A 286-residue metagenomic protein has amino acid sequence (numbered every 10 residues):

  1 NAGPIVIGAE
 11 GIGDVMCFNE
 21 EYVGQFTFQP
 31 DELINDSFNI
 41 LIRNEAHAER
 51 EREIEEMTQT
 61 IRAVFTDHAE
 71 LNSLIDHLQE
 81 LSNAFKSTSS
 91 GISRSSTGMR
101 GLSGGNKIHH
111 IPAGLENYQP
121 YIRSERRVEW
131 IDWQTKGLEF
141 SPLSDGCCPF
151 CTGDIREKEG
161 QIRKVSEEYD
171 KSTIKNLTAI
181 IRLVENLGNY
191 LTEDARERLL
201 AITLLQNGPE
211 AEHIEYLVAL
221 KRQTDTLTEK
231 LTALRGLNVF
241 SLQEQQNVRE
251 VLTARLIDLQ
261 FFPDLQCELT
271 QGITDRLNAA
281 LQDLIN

Functional and structural regions predicted by a protein language model:
A2-D145, T152-N286: "flanking P-loop NTPase cores in genome-maintenance ATPases
